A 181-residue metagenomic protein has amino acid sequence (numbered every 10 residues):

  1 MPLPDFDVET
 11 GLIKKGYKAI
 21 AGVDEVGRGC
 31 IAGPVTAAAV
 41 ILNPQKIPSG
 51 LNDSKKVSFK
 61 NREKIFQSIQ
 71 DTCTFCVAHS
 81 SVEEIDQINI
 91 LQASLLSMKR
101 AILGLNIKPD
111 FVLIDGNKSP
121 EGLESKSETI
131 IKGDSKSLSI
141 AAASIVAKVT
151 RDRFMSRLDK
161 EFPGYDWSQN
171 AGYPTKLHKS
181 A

Functional and structural regions predicted by a protein language model:
M1-A181: RNase H-like, Mg2+-dependent phosphodiesterase core, and more generally RNA phosphate-backbone-engaging helix-loop
